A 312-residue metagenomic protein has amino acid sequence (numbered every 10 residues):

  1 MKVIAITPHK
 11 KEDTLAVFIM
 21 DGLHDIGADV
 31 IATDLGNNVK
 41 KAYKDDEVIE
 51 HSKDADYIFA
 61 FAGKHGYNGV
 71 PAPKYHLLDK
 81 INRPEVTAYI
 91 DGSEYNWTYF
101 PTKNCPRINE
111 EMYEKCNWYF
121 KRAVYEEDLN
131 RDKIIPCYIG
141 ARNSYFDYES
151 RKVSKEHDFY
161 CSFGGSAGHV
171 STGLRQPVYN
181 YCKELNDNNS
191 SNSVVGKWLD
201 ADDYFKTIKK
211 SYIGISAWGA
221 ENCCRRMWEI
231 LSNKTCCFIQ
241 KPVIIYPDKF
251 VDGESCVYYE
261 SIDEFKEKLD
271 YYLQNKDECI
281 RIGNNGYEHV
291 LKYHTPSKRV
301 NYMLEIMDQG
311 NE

Functional and structural regions predicted by a protein language model:
K2-D252, S297, N301, G310: Nucleotide-sugar donor-binding catalytic core of glycosyltransferases
C256-I262, Y272-K276: Conserved acidic donor-binding segment of nucleotide-sugar-dependent glycosyltransferases
D277-M307: A charged, aromatic-enriched C-terminal amphipathic alpha-helix characteristic of glycosyltransferases across folds
